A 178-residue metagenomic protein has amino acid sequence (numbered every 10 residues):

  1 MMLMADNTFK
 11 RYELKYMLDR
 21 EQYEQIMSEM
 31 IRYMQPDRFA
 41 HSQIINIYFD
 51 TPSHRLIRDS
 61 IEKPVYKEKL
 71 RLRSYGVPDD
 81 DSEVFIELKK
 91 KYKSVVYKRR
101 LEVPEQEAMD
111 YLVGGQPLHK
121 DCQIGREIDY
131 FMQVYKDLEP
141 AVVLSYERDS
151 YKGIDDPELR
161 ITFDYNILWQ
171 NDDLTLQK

Functional and structural regions predicted by a protein language model:
M1-K178: Phosphate-end processing signature that detects enzymes handling 5′-triphosphorylated RNA and polyphosphate
